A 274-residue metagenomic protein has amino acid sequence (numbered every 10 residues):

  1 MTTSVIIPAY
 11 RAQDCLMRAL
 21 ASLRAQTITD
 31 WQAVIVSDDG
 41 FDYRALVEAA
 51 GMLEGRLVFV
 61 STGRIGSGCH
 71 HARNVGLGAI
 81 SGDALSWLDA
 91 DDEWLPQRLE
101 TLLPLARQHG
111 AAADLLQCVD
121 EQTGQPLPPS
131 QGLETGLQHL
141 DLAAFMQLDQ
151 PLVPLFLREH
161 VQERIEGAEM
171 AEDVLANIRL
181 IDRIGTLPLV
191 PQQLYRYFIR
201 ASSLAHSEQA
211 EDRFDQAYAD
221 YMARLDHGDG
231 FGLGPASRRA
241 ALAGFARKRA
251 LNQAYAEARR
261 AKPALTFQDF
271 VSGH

Functional and structural regions predicted by a protein language model:
M1-S22: N-proximal low-complexity "stem/linker" segments adjacent to membrane-targeting elements
A21-D30: Short, acidic, metal-binding catalytic loop of nucleotide-sugar glycosyltransferases
T29, I35-V47, D89: A conserved acidic beta->alpha catalytic loop
G63-I80: Glycine-rich, basic loop-to-helix element that forms the pyrophosphate-binding segment of sugar-nucleotide handling
L85: Short aromatic/hydrophobic "clamp" motif used to bind/position activated sugar donors
L99-L127: Conserved donor NDP-sugar-binding/catalytic core segment of glycosyltransferases
G136-Q216: Conserved nucleotide-sugar donor-binding catalytic segment
Q193, Y197-R200, H206-A236, R259-P263 (+1 more regions): Catalytic core of nucleotide-sugar-dependent glycosyltransferases
